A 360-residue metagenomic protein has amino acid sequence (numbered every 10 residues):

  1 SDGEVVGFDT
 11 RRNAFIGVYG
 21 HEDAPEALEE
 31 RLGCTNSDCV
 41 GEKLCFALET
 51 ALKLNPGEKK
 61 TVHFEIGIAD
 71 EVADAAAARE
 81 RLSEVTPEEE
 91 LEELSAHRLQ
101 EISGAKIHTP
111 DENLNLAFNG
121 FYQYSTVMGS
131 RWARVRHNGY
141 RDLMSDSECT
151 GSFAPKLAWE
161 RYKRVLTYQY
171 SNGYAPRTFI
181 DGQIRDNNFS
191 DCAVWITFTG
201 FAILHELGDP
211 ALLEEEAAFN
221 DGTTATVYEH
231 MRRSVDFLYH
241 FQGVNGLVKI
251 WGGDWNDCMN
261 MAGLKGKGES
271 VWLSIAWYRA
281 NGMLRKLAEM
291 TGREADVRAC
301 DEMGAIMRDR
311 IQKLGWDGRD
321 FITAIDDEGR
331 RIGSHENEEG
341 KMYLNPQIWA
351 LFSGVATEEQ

Functional and structural regions predicted by a protein language model:
S1-P56, N115: Trp/Gly-enriched beta-strand surface patches
L52-D70, W277-A280: Short Pro-Gly-centered flexible turn/kink motifs
V72-A76, E206-G222, N281-C300: Inter-helical turn/loop segments and adjacent helix faces that build the functional surface of alpha-helical bundle
E88-R136, E160, R164, F237 (+1 more regions): Low-complexity, Ser/Thr/Pro/Gly-enriched N-terminal "stalk/linker" regions
H137-V165, I203, P346-Q360: Alpha-helical support elements that line or immediately flank enzyme active sites and cofactor-binding pockets
S145, A175-W195, G222, N245-G268 (+1 more regions): Carbohydrate-binding/catalytic loop surfaces
S147-V248, S270-Y278: Aromatic-rich carbohydrate-recognition surfaces in CAZymes
P176, A276-Q360: Catalytic cores of carbohydrate-active enzymes
